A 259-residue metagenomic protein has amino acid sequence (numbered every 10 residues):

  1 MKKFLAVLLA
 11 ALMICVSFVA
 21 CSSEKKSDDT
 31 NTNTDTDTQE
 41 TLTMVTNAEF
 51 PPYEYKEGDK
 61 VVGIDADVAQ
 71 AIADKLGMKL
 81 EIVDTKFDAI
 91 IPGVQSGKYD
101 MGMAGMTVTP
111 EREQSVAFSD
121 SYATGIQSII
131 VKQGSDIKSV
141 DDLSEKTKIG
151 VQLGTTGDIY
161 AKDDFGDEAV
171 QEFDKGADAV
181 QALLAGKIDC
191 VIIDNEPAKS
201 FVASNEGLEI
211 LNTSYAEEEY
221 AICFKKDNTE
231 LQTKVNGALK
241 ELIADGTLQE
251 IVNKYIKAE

Functional and structural regions predicted by a protein language model:
S23-S27, T38, K79-E81, T156-F173 (+2 more regions): Ligand-binding clefts/hinges and TM-proximal coupling segments of bilobed small-molecule sensing domains
N31-G105: Extracytoplasmic small-molecule ligand-binding "clamshell" domains of the periplasmic binding protein/Venus flytrap
A48, T124-V131, N195, K199-K240 (+1 more regions): Periplasmic-binding protein-like
P51, V61-A71, S128-V180, C190 (+1 more regions): Bilobed "Venus flytrap"/periplasmic-binding protein-like clamshell domains and structurally analogous long
A66-K75, L153-T155, A221-E259: Extended ligand-binding regions for polar small-molecule ligands
Q70, K79-L143, E209, T213-S214: Acidic, polar ligand-binding/catalytic clefts
E81-V94, D136, L153-T156, Q171-A185 (+1 more regions): Short helix-initiation/N-cap motifs at beta->coil->alpha
A89, M106-Q114, Y160-D163, L184-A185 (+1 more regions): A ligand-binding cleft/hinge motif common to bilobed small-molecule-binding domains
